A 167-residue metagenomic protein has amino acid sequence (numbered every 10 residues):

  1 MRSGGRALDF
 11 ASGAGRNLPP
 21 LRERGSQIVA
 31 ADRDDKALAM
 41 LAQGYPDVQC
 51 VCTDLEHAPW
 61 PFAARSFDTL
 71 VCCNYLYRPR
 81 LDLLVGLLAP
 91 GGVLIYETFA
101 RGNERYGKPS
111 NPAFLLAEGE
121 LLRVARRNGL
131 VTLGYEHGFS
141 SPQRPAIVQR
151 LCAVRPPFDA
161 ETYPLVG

Functional and structural regions predicted by a protein language model:
G4-G13: Conserved class I S-adenosyl-L-methionine
G15-E56: Class I SAM-dependent methyltransferase SAM/SAH-binding core
W60-T69: A short acidic, Gly/Pro-enriched loop at the edge of an enzyme's catalytic core that lines a small-molecule cofactor
L76-G86: A short, conserved alpha-helix within the catalytic core of class I
G92-G102: Conserved beta-strand signature within the Rossmann-like core of class I S-adenosyl-L-methionine
E104-G119, P142: Acceptor-substrate binding/catalytic loop of class I
A113-G129, L133: Short alpha-helix
S140-G167: Core SAM-dependent methyltransferase catalytic element
